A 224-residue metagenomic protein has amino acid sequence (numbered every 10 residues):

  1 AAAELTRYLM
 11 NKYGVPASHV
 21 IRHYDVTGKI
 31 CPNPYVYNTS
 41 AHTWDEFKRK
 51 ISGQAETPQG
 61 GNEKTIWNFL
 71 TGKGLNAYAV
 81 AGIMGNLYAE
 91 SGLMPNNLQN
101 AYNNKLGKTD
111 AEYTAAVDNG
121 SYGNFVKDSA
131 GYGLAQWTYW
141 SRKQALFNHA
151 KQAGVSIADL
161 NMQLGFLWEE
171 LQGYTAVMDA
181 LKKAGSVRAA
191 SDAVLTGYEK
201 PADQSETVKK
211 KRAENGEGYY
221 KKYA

Functional and structural regions predicted by a protein language model:
A1-G60, G197-A224: Basic/polar, cationic surfaces and motifs that engage anionic cell-wall and phosphate/carboxylate ligands
A1-L5, T43, F47, N62-I66 (+5 more regions): Stable alpha-helical elements in mature extracytoplasmic
G14, A77-A79, V126-A130, D159-L160 (+1 more regions): Extracellular/periplasmic catalytic domains that process cell-envelope and extracellular macromolecules
G14-H19, L75-A81, G92, Y174-A176 (+1 more regions): Loop/turn elements at helix/coil->beta-strand transitions in domains of secreted/extracellular proteins
I21-D25, G85-S91, T138-W140, G197-Y198: Active-site-proximal beta-strand/loop segments in catalytic clefts of secreted hydrolases
P58-T65, G72, S91-K182: Peptidoglycan-targeting cell-wall enzymes and recognition modules
Y78-M94, A101, L195: Short, functionally critical alpha-helical segments immediately adjacent to catalytic or ligand/cofactor-binding
Q152-K222: A charged, amphipathic interaction segment
